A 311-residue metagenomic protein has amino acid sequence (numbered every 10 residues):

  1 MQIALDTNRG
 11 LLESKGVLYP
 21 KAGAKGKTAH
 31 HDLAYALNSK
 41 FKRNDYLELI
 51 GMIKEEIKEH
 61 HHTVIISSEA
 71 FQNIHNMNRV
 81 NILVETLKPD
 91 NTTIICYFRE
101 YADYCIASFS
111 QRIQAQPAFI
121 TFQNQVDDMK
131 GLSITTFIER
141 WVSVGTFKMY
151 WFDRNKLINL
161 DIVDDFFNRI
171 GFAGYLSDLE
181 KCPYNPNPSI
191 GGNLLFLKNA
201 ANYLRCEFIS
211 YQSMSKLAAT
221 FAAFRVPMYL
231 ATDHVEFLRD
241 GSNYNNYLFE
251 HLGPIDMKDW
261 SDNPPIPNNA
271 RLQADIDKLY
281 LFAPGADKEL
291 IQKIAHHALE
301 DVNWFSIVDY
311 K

Functional and structural regions predicted by a protein language model:
M1-K311: Anion-recognition interface
